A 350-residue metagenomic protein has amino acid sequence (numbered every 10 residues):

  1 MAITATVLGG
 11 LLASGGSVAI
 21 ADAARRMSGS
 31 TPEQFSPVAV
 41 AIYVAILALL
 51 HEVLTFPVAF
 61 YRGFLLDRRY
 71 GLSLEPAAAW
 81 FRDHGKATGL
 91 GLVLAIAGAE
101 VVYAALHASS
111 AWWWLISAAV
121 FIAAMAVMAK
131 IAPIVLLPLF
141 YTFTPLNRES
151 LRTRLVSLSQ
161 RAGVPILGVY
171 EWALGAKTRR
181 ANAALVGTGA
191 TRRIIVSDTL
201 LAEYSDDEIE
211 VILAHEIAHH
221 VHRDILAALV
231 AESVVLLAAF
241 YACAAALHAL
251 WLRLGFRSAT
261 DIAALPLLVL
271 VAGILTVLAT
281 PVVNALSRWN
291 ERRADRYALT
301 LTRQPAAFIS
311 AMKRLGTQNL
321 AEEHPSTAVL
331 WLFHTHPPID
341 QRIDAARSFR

Functional and structural regions predicted by a protein language model:
M1-T260, G273-R350: Polar-ligand-bearing catalytic/cofactor-coordination segments of membrane-embedded or membrane-tethered inner-membrane
L267-V271: Alpha-helical transmembrane segments
